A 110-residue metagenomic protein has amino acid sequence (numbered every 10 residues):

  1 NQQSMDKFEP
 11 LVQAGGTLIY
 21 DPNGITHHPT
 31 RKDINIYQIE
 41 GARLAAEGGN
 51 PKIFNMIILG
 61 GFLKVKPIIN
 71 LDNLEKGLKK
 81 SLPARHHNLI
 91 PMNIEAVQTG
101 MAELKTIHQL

Functional and structural regions predicted by a protein language model:
N1-L110: Active-site cofactor/cluster-binding pocket
